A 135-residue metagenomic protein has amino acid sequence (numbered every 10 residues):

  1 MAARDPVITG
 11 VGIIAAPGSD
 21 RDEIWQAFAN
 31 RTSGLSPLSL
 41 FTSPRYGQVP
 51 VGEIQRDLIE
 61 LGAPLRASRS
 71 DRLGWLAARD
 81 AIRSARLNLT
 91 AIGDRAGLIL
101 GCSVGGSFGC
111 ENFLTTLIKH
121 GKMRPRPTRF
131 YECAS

Functional and structural regions predicted by a protein language model:
M1-S135: Conserved "HGTGT" condensation-loop signature of ketosynthase/thiolase-family condensing enzymes that catalyze
